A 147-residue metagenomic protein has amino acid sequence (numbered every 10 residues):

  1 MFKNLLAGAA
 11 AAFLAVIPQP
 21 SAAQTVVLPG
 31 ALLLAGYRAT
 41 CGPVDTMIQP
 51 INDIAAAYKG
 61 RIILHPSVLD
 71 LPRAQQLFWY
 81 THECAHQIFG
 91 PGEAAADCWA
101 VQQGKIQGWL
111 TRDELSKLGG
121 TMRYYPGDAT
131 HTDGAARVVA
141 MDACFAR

Functional and structural regions predicted by a protein language model:
M1-A9: Bacterial N-terminal signal peptides that target proteins for export
S21-Y58: Auxiliary, metal-adjacent structural segments of Zn-dependent hydrolase domains
P43-R73, C84-Q87: Active-site scaffold of zinc-dependent metalloenzymes
D70-Q75, G90-A94, T132-A135: Soluble non-cytosolic domains of exported or imported proteins
F78-Q87, D97: Active-site recognition of the HExxH zinc-binding catalytic motif
P91-Q107: An active-site-proximal "capping" alpha-helix that borders the catalytic cofactor pocket
W109-R147: Long, well-structured alpha-helical subdomains associated with metal-dependent extracellular/ecto-lumenal hydrolases
